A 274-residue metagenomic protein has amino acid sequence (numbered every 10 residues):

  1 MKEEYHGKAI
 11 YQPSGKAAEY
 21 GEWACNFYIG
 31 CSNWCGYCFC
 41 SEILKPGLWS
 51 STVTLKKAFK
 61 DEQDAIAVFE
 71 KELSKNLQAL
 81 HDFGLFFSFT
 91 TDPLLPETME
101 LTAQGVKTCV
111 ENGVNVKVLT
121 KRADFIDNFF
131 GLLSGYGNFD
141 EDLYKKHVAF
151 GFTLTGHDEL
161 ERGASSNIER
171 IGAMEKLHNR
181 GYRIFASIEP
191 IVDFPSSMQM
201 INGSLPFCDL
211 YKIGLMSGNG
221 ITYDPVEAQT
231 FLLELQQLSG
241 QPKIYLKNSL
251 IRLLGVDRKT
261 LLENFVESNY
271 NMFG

Functional and structural regions predicted by a protein language model:
M1-G84: N-terminal [4Fe-4S]-dependent radical SAM core
D64-P242: Conserved AdoMet/S-adenosylmethionine-binding subsite of the radical SAM
T222-G274: C-terminal accessory extensions appended to soluble enzyme cores
